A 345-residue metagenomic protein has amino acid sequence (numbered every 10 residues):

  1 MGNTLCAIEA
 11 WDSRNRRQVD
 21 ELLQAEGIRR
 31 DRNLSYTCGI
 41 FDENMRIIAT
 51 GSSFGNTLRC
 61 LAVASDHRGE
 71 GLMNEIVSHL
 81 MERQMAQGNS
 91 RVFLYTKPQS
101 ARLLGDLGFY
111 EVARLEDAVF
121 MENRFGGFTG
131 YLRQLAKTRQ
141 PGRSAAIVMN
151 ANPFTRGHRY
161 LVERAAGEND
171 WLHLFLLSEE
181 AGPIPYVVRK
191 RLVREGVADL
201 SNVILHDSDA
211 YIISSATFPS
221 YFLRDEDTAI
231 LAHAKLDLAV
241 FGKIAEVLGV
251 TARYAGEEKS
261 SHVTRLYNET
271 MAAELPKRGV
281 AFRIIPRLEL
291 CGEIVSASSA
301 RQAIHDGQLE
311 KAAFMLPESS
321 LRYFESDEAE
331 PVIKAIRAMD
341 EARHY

Functional and structural regions predicted by a protein language model:
M1-R30, F41, R46: Short amphipathic alpha-helix that is part of the acyltransferase structural core
V19, T37-G39, F93-T96: Short, hydrophobic beta-strand segments that form beta-sheet elements in well-ordered domains
R30-R32, A64-D66, E82, Q87 (+1 more regions): RNA-binding accessory domains that recognize and position tRNA/RNA substrates
S35, L58, G142: Short coil/loop residues immediately preceding or within conserved phosphate-binding loops of NTP-utilizing enzyme
G39, M45-A62: Conserved beta-strand in the GNAT
H67, G71-H79, G157: Conserved acetyl-CoA pyrophosphate-binding loop and the N-cap/start of the following alpha-helix in GNAT-like
Q84-K97: Conserved GNAT acetyl-CoA-binding A-motif
T96-F109, A113-Y345: Nucleotidyltransferase catalytic core that binds NTPs
